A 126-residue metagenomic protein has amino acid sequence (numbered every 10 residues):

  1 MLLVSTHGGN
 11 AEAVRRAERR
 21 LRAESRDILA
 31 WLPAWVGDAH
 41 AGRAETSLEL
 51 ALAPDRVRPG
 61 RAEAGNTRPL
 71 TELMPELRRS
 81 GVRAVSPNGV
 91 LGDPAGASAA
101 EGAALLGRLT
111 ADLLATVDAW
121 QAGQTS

Functional and structural regions predicted by a protein language model:
M1-S126: Extended, histidine- and acidic-residue-enriched regions that form the cofactor-binding/catalytic faces
